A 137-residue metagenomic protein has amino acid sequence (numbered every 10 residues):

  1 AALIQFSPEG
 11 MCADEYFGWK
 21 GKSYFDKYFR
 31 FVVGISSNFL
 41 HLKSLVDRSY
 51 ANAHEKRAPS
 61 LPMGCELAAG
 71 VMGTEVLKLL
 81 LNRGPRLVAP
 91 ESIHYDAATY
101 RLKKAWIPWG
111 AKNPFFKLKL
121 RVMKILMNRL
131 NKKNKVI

Functional and structural regions predicted by a protein language model:
A1-S92: Adenosine-phosphate binding glycine-rich loop
K78-I137: Phosphate-binding loop/pocket of nucleotide- and phosphate-handling active sites
